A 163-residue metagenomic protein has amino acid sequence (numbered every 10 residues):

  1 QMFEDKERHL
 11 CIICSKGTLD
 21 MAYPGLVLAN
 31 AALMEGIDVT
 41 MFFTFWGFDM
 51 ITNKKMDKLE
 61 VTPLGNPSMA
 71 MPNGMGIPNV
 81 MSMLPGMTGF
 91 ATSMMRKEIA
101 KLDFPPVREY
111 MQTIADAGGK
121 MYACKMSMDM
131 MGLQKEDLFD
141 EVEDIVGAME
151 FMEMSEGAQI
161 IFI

Functional and structural regions predicted by a protein language model:
Q1-M21, V27-N30: N-terminal glycine-/serine-/threonine-rich phosphate-binding loop
I12-A22, I51-T52, E98-K101: Short, glycine-rich nucleotide/cofactor-binding loops
Y23-G36, M41: Histidine-anchored nucleotide/phosphate-binding helix
V39-F45, Y122-K125: Short internal beta-strands
I51-V61: Glycine-rich loop at the start of a catalytic domain that most often binds anionic cofactors/ligands
L59-I99, D103: A glycine-rich helix N-cap at a beta->alpha junction
T88-I145, M149, E153: A charged, amphipathic interaction segment
M152-F162: Gly/Ser-rich helix-loop-strand patches that form or flank binding pockets for ribonucleotide-derived cofactors
